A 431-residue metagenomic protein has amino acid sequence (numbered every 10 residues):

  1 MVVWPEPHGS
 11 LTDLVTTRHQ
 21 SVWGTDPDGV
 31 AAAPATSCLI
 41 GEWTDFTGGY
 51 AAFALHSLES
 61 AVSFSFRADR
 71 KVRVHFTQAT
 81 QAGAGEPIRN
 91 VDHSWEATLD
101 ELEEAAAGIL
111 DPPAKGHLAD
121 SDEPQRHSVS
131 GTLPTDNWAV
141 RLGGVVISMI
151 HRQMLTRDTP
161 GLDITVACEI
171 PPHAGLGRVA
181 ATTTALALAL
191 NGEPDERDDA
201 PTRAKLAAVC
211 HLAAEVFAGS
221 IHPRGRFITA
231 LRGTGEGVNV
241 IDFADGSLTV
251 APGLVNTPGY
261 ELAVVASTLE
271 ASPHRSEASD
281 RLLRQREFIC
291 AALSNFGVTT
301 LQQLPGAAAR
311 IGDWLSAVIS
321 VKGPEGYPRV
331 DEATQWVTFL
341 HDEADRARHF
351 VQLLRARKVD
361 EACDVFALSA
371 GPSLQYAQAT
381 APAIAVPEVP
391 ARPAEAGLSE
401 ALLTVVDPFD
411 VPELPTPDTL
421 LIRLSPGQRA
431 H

Functional and structural regions predicted by a protein language model:
M1-T36, I40, A61-G131, V240-H431: C-terminal nucleotide
W43: N-terminal cofactor/phosphate-binding cores enriched in small/glycine residues, especially glycine-rich loops such as
G48-H56: Short Gly/aromatic-enriched secondary-structure transition segments
L55-L58, G175-E196: DPxDG-like acidic metal-binding loop motif
S121-S128, V146-A174: Glycine- and acidic-rich phosphate- and metal-coordinating loops
I147-H151, L188-G192, Q352: Short glycine/serine- and small hydrophobic-enriched flexible loop segments
R152-G161, L190-V209, V411-L420: Phosphate-handling active-site elements
D195-F243, S247: Glycine/threonine-rich beta-strand-loop-alpha-helix active-site module that forms ligand/phosphate-binding
